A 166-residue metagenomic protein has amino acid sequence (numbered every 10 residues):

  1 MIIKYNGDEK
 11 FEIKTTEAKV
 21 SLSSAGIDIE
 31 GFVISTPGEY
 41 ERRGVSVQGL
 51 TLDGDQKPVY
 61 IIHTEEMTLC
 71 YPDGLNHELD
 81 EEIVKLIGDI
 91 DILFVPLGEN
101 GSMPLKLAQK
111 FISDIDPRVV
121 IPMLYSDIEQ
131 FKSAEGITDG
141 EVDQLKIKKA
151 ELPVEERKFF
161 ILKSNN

Functional and structural regions predicted by a protein language model:
M1-G88, I92, N100-L107, V142-N166: Core dinuclear metal-dependent hydrolase active-site scaffold
A25, M123-Y125: Short secondary-structure boundary segments
G74, L97, L124: A cross-domain feature marking catalytic cores of carbohydrate-active enzymes and several ubiquitous metabolic/repair
L86, S113-D114, S133: Solvent-exposed polar/charged
D91-I92, E99, L107-M123: Proline-aspartate-enriched helix->loop->beta-strand connector
P104-Q109, Y125-K146: Enzymes that bind and transform nitrogen-containing heteroaromatic metabolites
